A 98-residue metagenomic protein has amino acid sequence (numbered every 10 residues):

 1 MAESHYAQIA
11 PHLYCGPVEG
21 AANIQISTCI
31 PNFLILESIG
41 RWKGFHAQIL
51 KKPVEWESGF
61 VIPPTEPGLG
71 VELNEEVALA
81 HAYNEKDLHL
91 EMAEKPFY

Functional and structural regions predicted by a protein language model:
M1-G68, E72: Shared catalytic-loop signature of beta/alpha-barrel
L69-Y98: Extended hydrophobic packing segments that form well-structured cores
